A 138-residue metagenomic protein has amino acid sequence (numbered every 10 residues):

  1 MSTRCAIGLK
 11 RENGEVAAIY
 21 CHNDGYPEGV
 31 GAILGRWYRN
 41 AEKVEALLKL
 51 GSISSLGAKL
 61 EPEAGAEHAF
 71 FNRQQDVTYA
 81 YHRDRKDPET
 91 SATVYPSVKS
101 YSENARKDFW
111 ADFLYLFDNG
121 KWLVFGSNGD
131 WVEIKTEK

Functional and structural regions predicted by a protein language model:
M1-Y26: Short, extreme N-terminal segment that most often corresponds to the first beta-strand
T3, G25-L34, V77-T78: Extracellular/luminal recognition modules and glycoprotein regions
G35-K138: Low-complexity intrinsically disordered segments
